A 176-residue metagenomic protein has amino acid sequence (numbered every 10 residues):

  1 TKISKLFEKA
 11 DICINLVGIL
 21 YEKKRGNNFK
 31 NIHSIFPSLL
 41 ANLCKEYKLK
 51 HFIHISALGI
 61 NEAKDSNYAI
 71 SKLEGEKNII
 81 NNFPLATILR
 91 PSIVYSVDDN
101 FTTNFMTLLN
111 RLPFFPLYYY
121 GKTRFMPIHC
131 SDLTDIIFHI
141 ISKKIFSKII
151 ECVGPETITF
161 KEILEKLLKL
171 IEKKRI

Functional and structural regions predicted by a protein language model:
T1-L39, L43-E46, L58-E62: NAD(P)H-binding glycine-rich loop region in Rossmannoid oxidoreductase-like domains and their noncatalytic homologs
E22, L58-I70, V94-D99: Conserved catalytic-site region of short-chain dehydrogenase/reductase
I35-L39, H51, E74-G75, H129-D132: Conserved cofactor-binding/catalytic machinery of classical short-chain dehydrogenase/reductase
E46-H51, F83-P84: A short helix->loop->beta-strand "cap" motif at the edges of active sites that frequently abuts
S56, K77-D98, T107, P116: Conserved beta-loop-beta element that borders a ligand/cofactor-binding pocket
T107-I128, D132, I136-V153: A conserved pocket-lining segment of Rossmann-fold NAD(P)-dependent short-chain dehydrogenase/reductase
I140-I176: Mid/C-terminal beta-alpha module of Rossmann-like enzyme folds, strongest in SDR-family dehydrogenases/epimerases
